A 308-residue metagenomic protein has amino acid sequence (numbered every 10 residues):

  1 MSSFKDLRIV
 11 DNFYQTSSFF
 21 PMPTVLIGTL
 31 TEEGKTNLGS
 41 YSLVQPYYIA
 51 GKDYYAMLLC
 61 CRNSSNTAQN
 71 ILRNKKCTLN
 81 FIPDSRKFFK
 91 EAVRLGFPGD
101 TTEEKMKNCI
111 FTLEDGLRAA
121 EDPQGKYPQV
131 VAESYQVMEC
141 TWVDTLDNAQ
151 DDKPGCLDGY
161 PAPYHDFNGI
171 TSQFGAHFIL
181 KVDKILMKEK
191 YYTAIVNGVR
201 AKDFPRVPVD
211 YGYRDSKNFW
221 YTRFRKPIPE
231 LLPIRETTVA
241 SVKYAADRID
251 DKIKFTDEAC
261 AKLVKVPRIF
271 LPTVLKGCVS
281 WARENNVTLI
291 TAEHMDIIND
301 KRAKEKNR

Functional and structural regions predicted by a protein language model:
M1-S40, Q45-S241: Active-site-proximal mixed secondary-structure blocks
T238-R308: Non-catalytic accessory segments flanking P-loop/AAA+ NTPase cores
